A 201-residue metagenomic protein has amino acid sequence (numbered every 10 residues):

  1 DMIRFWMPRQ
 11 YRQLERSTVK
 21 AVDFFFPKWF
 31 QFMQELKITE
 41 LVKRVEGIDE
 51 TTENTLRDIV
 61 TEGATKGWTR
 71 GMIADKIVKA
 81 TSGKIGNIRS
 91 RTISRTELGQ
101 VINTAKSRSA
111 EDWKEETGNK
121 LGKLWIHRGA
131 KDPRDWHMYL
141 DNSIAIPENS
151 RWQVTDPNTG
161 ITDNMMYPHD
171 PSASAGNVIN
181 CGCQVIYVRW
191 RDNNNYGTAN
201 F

Functional and structural regions predicted by a protein language model:
D1-I85, R89, A173, I186-F201: N-terminal leader/targeting and assembly helices and adjacent pre-domain segments
D1-Q13, R95-T96, Q100-F201: Activation/maturation switch segments at domain boundaries
R91-I93: Extended, regular secondary-structure scaffolds
